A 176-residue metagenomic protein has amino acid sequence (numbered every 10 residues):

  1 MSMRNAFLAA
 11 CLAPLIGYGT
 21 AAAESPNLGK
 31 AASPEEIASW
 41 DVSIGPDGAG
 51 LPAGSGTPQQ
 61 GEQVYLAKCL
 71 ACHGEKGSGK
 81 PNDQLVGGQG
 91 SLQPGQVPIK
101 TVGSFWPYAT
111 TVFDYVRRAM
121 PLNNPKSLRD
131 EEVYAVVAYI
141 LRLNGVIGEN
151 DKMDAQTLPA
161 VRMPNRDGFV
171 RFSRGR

Functional and structural regions predicted by a protein language model:
M1-L8: Bacterial N-terminal signal peptides that target proteins for export
A9-G17: Bacterial N-terminal signal peptides
G19-A23: Boundary at the C-terminal end of the N-terminal hydrophobic targeting segment
N27-V64, P121-P125: Electrostatic cytochrome c docking/interface patches
Q59-A67, S78-G79, W106-A109, S127-D130 (+1 more regions): Sequence context surrounding c-type heme c attachment/ligation sites in exported
G61, Y65-E75, L85, V136-I140: The canonical Cys-X-X-Cys-His
E62, S78-R117, P121: Gly/Gly-Pro-rich "capping" loops immediately C-terminal to redox-active cysteine motifs in periplasmic/lumenal
N123-R176: Flexible coil segments in periplasmic/lumen-exposed cytochrome c-class electron-transfer proteins
